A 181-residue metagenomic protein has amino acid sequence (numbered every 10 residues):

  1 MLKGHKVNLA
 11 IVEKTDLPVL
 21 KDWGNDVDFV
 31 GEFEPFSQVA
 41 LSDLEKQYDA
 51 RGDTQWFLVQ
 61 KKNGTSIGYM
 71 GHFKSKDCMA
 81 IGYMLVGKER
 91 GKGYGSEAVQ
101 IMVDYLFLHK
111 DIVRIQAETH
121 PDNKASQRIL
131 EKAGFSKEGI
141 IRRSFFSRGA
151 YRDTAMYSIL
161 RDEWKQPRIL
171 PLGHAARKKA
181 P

Functional and structural regions predicted by a protein language model:
M1-V27, V59-P181: Acyl-donor (CoA/ACP) binding surface of acyl/acetyltransferases
D28-Q47: Conserved GNAT-fold acetyl-CoA-binding loop/helix
Q38-D43, R51-G52, V86-E89, H174: Juxtamembrane/interface motifs at transmembrane-helix termini
Q47-L58, G68: A short helix-loop-beta-strand connector motif used in the catalytic cores of GNAT acetyltransferases and, in some
